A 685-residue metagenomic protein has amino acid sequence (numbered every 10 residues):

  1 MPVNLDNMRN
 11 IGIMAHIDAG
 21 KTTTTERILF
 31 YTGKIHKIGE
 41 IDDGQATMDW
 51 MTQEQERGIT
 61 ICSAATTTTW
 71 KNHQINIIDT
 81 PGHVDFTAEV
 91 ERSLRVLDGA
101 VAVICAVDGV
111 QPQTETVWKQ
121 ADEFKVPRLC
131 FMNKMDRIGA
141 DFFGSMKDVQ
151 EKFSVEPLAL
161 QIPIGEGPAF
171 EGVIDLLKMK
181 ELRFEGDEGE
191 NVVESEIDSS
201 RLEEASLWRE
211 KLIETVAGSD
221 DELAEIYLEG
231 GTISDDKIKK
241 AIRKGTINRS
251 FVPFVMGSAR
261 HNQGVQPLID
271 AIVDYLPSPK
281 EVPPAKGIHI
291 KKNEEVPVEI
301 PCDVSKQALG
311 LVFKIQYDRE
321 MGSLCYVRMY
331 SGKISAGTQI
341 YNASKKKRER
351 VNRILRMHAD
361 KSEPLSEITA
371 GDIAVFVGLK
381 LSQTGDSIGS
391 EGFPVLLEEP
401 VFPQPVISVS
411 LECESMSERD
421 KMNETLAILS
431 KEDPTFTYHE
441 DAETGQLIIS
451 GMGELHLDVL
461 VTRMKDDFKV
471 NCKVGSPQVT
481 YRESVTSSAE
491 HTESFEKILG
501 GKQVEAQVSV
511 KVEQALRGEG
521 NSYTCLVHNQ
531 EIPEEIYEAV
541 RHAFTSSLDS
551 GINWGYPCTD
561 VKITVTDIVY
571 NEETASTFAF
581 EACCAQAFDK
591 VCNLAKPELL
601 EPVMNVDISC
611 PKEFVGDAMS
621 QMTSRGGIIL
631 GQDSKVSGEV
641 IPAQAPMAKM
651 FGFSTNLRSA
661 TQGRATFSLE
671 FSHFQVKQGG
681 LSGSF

Functional and structural regions predicted by a protein language model:
M1-F685: Structural and coupling elements of P-loop NTPases
